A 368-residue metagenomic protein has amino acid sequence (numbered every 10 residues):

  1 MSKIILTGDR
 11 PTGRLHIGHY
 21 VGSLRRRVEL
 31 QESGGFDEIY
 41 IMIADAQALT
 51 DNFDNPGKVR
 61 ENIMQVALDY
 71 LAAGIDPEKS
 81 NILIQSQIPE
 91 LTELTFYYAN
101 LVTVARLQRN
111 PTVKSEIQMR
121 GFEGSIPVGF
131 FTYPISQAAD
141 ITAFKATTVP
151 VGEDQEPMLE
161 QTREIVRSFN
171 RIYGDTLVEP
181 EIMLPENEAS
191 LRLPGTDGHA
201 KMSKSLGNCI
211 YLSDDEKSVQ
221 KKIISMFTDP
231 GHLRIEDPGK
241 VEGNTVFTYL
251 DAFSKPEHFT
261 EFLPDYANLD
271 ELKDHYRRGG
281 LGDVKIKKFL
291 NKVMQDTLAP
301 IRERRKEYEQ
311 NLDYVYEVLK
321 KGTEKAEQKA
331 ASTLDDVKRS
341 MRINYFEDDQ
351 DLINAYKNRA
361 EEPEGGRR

Functional and structural regions predicted by a protein language model:
S2-A139, E257, D296-L298, K306: N-terminal Rossmann-like or analogous alpha/beta NTP/dinucleotide-binding catalytic cores that position adenine
S23, N62, V66, M158 (+3 more regions): Alpha-helical packing segments of well-folded alpha/beta enzyme cores
D54-G57, V149-G152, T176: Short, polar/flexible loop-turn hinges at active-site or ligand-entry regions and domain interfaces
T92-F96, Y133-S136, E156-L159, G243-F247 (+2 more regions): Non-catalytic, well-ordered alpha-helical scaffold segments
P111-S115, M119-F169, Y173, P194-D197: Internal, conserved structured core segments that host functional sites
R163-R368: Conserved nucleotide- and phosphate/pyrophosphate-binding catalytic cores in adenylate/nucleotidyl-handling enzymes
